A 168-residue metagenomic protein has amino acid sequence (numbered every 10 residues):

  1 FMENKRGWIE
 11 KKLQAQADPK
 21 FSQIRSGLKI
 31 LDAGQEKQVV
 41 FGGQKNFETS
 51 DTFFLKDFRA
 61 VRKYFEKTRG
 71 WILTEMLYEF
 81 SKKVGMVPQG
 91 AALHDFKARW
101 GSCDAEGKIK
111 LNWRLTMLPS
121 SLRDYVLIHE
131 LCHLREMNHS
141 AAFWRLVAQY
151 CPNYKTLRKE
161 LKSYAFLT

Functional and structural regions predicted by a protein language model:
F1-Y125, L134-T168: Active-site-proximal or metal-binding-adjacent scaffold patches in catalytic folds
E130: Walker B catalytic acidic pair
